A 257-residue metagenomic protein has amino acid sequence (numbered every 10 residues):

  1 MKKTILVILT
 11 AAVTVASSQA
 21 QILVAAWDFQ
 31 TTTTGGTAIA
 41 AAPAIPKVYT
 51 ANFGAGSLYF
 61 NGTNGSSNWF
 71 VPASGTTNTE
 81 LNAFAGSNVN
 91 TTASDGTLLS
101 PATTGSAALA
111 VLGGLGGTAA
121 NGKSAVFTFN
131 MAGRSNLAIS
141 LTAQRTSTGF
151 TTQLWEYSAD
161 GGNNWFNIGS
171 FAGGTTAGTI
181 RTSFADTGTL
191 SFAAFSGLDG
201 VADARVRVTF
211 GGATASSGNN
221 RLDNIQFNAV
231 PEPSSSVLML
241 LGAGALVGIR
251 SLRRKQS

Functional and structural regions predicted by a protein language model:
M1-T4, P231-E232, R253-Q256: Positively charged n-region of N-terminal signal peptides that target proteins for export
V7-T14, G244: Bacterial N-terminal signal peptides
T14-A20: Sec/Tat signal peptide C-region and signal peptidase I cleavage site
L23-I45, A51, T146-F150, W165-A229: Terminal, low-complexity interaction segments
L58-A132: Surface-exposed, low-complexity/disordered Ser/Thr/Gly/Pro/Asn-rich loops and linkers
G122, M131-S140, V201: Extended extracellular/luminal ectodomain segments enriched in beta-structured repeat modules
W155-A159: Conserved Ser/Thr-centered positions that define the repeating blades of beta-propeller domains
E232-S251: A short, hydrophobic C-terminal helix/tail in secreted or cell-surface proteins
